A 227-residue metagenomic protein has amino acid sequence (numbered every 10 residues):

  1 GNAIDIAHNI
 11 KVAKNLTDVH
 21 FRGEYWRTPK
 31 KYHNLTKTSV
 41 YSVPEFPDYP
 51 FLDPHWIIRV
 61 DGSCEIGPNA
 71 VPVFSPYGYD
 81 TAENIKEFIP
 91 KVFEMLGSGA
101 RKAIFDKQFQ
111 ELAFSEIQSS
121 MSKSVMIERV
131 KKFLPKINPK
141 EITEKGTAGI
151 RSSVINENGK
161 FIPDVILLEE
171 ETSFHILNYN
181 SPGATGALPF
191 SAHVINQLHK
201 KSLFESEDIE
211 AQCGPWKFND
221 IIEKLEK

Functional and structural regions predicted by a protein language model:
G1-I4, M126, F190: Mid-domain beta-loop-alpha active-site segment that forms a flexible, acidic cofactor/metal-binding surface
G1-I85: Flavin-dependent oxidoreductases
D5-A7, I127-K131, I195: Generic solvent-exposed, charged/amphipathic alpha-helical segments that serve as macromolecular interface scaffolds
H8-I10, L134, H199-S202: A broad structural signal for alpha-helix termini and local helix breaks/kinks
N15-G23, R27-K31, K102-S181: Flavin (FAD/FMN) cofactor-binding core of flavoprotein oxidoreductases
D18, C64-S124: Dinucleotide-binding/catalytic capping subdomain of oxidoreductase cores
H55, P68, Y77, F174-L198 (+1 more regions): A conserved FAD-binding loop/helix module that cradles the flavin
H199-K227: Active-site-proximal substrate-binding core of FAD-dependent oxidoreductases
